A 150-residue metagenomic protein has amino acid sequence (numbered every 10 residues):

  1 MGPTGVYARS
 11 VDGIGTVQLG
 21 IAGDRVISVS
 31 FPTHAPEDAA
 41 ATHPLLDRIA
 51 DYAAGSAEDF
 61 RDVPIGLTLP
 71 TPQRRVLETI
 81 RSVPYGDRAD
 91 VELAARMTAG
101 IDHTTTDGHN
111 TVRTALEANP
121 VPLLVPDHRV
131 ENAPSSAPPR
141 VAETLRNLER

Functional and structural regions predicted by a protein language model:
M1-R61, V130-R150: Low-complexity, small/basic-enriched stretches that occur predominantly at protein N-termini or linker tails
R9, D59-R150: Nucleic acid-binding interface residues in structured DNA/RNA-binding domains, emphasizing the DNA-engaging scaffolds
